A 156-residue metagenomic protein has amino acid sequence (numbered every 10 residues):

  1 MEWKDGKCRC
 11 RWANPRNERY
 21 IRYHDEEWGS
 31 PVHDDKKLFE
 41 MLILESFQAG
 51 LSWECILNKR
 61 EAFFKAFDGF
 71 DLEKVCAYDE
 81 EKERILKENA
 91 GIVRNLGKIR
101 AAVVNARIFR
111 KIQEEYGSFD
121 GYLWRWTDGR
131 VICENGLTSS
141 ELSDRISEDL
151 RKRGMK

Functional and structural regions predicted by a protein language model:
M1-K156: HhH-family (HhH-GPD) DNA N-glycosylase catalytic core used in base-excision repair
